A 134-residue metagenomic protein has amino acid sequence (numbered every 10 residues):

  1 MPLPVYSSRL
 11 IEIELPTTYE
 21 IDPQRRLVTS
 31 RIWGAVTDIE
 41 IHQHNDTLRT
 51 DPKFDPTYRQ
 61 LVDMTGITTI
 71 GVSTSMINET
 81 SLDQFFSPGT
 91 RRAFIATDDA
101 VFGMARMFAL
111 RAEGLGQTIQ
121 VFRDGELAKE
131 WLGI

Functional and structural regions predicted by a protein language model:
P2-I134: Amphipathic, Lys/Arg-enriched alpha-helical "gate/interface" segment within cytosolic domains that mediates
